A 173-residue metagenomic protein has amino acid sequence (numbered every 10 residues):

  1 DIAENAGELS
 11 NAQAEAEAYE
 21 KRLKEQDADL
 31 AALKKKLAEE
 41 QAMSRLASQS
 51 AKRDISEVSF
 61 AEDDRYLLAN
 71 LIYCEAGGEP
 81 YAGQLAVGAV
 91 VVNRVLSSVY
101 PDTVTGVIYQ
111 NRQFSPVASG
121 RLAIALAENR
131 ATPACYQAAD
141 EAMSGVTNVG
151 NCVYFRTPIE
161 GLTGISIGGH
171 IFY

Functional and structural regions predicted by a protein language model:
D1-E57: Alpha-helical oligomerization segments with coiled-coil/rod-like character
S50-Y173: Bacterial extracytoplasmic/cell-wall-associated proteins, especially those involved in peptidoglycan
